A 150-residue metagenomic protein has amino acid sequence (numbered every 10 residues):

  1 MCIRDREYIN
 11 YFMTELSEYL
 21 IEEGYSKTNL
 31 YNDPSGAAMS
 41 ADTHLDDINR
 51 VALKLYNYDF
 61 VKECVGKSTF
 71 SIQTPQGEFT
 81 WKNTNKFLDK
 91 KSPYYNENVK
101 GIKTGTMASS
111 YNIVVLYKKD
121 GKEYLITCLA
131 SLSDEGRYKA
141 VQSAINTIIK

Functional and structural regions predicted by a protein language model:
M1-I3: Short, small-residue-biased leader/transition segments that mark boundaries at the very start of proteins
R6-K150: Penicillin-recognizing serine hydrolase domain
